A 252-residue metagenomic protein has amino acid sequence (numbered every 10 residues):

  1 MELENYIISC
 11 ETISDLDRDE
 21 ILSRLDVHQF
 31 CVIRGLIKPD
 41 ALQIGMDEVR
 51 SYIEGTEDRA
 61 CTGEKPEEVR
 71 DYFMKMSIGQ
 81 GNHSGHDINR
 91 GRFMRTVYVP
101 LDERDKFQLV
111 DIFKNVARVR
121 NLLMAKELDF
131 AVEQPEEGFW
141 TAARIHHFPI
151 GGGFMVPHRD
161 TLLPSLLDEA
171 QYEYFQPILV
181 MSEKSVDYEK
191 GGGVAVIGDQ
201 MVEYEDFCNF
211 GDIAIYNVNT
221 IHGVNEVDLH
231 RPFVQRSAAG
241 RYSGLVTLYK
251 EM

Functional and structural regions predicted by a protein language model:
M1-H28, E57: Fe(II)/2-oxoglutarate
C31-I37: Short amphipathic
V49-S84: N-terminal accessory alpha/beta regions
V69, G91, I150-G152: Long beta-sheet-rich domains in secretory-pathway and surface-associated proteins
K75-A143: Signature of the catalytic double-stranded beta-helix
I145-I150, S165-D187, G244-L248: Short, conserved beta-strand element in jelly-roll/cupin
M155-L162: Histidine-centered catalytic micro-motifs
E173, K184-M252: Catalytic core of Fe(II)/2-oxoglutarate
